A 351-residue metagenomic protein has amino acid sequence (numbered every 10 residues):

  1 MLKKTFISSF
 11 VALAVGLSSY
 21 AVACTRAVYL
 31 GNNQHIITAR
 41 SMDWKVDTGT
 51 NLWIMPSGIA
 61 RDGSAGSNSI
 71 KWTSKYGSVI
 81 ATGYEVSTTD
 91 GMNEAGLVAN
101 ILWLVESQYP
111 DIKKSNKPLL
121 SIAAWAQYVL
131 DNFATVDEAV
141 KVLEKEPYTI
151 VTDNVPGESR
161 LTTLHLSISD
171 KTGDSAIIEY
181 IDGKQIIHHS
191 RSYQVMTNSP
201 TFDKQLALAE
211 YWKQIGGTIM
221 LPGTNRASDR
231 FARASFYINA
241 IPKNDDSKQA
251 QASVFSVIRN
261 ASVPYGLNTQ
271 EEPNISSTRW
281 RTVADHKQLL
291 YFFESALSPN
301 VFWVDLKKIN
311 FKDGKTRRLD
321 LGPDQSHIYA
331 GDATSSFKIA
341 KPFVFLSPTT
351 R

Functional and structural regions predicted by a protein language model:
M1-S9: Bacterial N-terminal signal peptides that target proteins for export
S18-S19: N-terminal signal peptide c-region/cleavage motif recognized by signal peptidases
V22-I37, V151-D153, S159-T163, K171-G173 (+1 more regions): C-terminus-biased signal that marks the final domain/tail of proteins
C24-K117, I150, A330-G331, S335-S336: A contiguous strand-loop segment
I37-A39, V98-I101, S167-S169, I177 (+1 more regions): Structural recognition of the beta-strand scaffold that forms the well-ordered cores of secreted hydrolase catalytic
I54-K71, Q108-Y148, T316-S326: Compact, glycine/acidic-enriched structural inserts
E94-A95, L130-E138, N244-A250, H286-Q288: A short, structured loop/turn motif at beta-sheet edges
V136, V140-I178: Aromatic- and glycine-enriched pocket-lining scaffold segments that form the walls of small-molecule binding clefts
